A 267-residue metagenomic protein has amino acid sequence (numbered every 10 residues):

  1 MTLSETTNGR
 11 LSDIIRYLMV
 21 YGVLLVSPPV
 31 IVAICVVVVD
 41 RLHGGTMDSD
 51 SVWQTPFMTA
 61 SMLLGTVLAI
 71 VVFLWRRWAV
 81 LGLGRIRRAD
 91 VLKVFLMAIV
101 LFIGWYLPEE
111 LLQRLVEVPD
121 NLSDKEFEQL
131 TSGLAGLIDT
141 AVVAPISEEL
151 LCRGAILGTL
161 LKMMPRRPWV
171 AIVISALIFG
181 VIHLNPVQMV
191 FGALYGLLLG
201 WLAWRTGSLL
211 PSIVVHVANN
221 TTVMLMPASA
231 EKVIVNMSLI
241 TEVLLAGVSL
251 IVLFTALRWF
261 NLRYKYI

Functional and structural regions predicted by a protein language model:
M1-S12: Short, Lys/Arg-rich, polar N-terminal cytosolic tail immediately upstream of the first transmembrane signal-anchor
D13-P29, K93-G104: Alpha-helical transmembrane segments
G22-W75, T241-A246: Alpha-helical transmembrane segments in multi-pass membrane proteins
V23, V143, I174-I178, V214 (+1 more regions): Hydrophobic residues within alpha-helical transmembrane segments of multi-pass solute transporters/permease subunits
V39-W53, A79-S147, G158, K162 (+2 more regions): Juxtamembrane helix-loop-helix connectors linking adjacent transmembrane helices in multi-pass membrane enzymes
I70-A79, L202-R205, L253-L262: Structural signal for the C-terminal ends of transmembrane alpha-helices and the immediately following loop
S147-I174, W201-S208: Membrane-interface helix/loop boundary segments of multi-pass membrane proteins
V217-I267: C-terminal membrane module of polytopic membrane proteins
